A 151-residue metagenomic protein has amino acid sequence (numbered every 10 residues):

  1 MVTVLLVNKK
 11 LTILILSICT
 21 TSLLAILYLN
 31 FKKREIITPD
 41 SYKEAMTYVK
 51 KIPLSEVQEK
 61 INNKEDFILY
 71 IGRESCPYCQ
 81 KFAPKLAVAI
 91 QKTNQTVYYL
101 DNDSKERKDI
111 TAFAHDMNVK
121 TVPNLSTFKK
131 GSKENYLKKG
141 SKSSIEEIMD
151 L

Functional and structural regions predicted by a protein language model:
M1-T47, L151: N-terminal targeting signals for export/organelle localization
S41-E59: Short N-terminal or domain-adjacent regulatory/targeting segments
Y48-K51, I71, Q95-I110: Thiol-based oxidoreductase modules, predominantly thioredoxin-like and allied folds used for disulfide exchange
E56-Q95: Local sequence-structure signature of Cys/Sec-based thiol-disulfide redox active-site neighborhoods
E74-Y78, D103-E106, S132-K133: Solvent-exposed loop/turn segments at secondary-structure junctions within structured extracellular/periplasmic domains
K81-F82, D109, S141: Residues at alpha-helix caps and immediate loop-helix transition turns in enzyme cores, especially N- and C-cap
A114-T127, S143: Structural micro-motif
S126-L151: Non-catalytic, surface beta->alpha helical segment in thiol-disulfide oxidoreductase systems
